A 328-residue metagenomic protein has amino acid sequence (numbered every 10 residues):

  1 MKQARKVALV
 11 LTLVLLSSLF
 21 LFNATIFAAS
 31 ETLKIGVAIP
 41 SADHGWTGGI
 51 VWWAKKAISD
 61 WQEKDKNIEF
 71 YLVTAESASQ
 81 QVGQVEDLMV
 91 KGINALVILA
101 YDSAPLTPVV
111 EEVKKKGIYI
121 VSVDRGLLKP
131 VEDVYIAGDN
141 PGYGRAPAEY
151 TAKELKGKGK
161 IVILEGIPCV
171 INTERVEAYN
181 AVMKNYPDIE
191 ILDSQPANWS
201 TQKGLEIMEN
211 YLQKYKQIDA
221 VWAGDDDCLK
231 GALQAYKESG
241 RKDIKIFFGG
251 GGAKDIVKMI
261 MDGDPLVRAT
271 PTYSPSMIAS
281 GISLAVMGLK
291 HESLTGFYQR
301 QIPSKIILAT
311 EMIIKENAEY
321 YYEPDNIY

Functional and structural regions predicted by a protein language model:
E31-L33, I171, V182-N185, Y273 (+1 more regions): Hinge/cleft segment of the Venus flytrap/periplasmic-binding protein
K34-W61, E69-G83, L99-S103, G166-E174 (+1 more regions): Extracytoplasmic "Venus flytrap"
W46-Q62, Y143-P147, I171-E190, K203 (+2 more regions): Short, solvent-exposed amphipathic alpha-helices that sit in or adjacent to ligand/effector-binding or catalytic
D60-T74, K160-E165, N180-T201: Short beta-strand elements in bilobed, periplasmic/extracellular small-molecule ligand-binding domains
L72-T74, L127-Y150, I163-G166, S194 (+1 more regions): Short beta-strand elements at the ligand-binding edges of bilobed clamshell
Q81, I136-I161, T173-E174, K203-L205 (+2 more regions): Hydrophobic alpha-helical segments within soluble ligand-binding/sensing domains
E86-V90, A95-K114, Y179, L192-D193 (+1 more regions): Hydrophobic alpha-helical
S103-G142, K160, A253-L266: Flexible loop/hinge segments that line or gate small-molecule binding clefts
